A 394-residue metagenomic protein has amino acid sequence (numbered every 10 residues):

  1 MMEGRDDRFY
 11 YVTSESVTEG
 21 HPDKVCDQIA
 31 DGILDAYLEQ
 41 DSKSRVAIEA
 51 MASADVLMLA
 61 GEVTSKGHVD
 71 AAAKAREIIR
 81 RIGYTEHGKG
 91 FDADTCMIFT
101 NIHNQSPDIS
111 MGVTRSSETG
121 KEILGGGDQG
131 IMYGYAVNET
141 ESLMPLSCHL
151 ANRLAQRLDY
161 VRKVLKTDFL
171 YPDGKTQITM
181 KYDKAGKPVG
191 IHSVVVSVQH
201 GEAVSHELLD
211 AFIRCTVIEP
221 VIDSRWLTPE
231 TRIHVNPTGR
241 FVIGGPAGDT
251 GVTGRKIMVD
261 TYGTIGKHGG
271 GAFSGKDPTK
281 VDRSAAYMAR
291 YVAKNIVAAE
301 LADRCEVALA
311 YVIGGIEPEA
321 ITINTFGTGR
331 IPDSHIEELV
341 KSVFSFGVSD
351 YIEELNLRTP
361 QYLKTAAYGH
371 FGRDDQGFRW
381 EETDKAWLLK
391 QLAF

Functional and structural regions predicted by a protein language model:
M2-A47, A386: N-terminal, positively charged regions that mediate nucleic acid binding
T13, A73, R80-I243, A367 (+1 more regions): Glycine-rich, mobile lid/loop segments that gate access to catalytic sites or pores
E15-V17, H21-C26, L124-E139, V242-G266 (+2 more regions): Conserved phosphate/anionic-ligand binding catalytic regions in large, soluble enzymes, centered on
E19-E39, A136-Q156, K276-E300: Alpha-helical support elements that line or immediately flank enzyme active sites and cofactor-binding pockets
S44-I48, G174-M180, T231-V235, L301-V312: A short glycine-rich, hydrophobically flanked beta-strand micro-motif that places a catalytic Asp/Glu for divalent metal
A47-S65, I313-E317: Short, charge-patterned binding micro-sites
S53, R304, V312-F394: Internal helix-turn-beta structural module
V204-E300: Glycine-rich anion/phosphate-binding loop at the beta-strand->alpha-helix junction
